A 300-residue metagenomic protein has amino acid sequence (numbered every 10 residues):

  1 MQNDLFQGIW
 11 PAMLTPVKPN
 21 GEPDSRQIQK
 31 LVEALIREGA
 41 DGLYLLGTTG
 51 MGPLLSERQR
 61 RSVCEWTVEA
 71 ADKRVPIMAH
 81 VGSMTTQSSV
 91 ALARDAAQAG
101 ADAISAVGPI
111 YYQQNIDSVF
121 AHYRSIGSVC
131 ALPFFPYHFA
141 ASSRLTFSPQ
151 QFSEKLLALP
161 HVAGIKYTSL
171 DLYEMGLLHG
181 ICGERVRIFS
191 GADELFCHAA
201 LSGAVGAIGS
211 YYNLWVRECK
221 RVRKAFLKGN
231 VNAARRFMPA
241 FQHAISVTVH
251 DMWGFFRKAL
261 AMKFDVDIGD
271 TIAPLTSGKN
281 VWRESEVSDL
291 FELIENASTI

Functional and structural regions predicted by a protein language model:
M1-N3, T299-I300: Basic/polar N-terminal segments that are highly enriched at the extreme N-terminus, encompassing both cleavable
Q2-R144, E154: Active-site beta->alpha loop and helix N-cap motifs at the rims of alpha/beta catalytic domains
G8-L14, A34, E38-G39, A204 (+1 more regions): C-terminal alpha-helical cap/extension of soluble enzyme domains
D24-Q27, L31, Q59, V63 (+12 more regions): General structural feature for long, well-ordered alpha-helical segments within catalytic domains of soluble enzymes
R74-V75, P133, V162, R185 (+1 more regions): Secondary-structure boundary/capping positions in well-ordered alpha/beta enzyme cores
S128-V129, A140-V249: Catalytic alpha/beta core domains of metabolic enzymes, predominantly
